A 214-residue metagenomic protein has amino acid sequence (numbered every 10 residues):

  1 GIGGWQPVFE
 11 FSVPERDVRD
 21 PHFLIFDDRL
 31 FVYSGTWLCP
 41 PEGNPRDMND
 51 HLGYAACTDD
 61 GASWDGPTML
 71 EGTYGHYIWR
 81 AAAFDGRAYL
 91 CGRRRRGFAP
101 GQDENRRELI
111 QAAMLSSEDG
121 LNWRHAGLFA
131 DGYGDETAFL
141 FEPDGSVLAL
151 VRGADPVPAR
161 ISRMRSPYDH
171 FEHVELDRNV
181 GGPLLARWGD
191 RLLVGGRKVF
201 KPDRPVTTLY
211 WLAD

Functional and structural regions predicted by a protein language model:
G1-R19, L24-D214: Beta-rich carbohydrate-recognition and catalytic domains
